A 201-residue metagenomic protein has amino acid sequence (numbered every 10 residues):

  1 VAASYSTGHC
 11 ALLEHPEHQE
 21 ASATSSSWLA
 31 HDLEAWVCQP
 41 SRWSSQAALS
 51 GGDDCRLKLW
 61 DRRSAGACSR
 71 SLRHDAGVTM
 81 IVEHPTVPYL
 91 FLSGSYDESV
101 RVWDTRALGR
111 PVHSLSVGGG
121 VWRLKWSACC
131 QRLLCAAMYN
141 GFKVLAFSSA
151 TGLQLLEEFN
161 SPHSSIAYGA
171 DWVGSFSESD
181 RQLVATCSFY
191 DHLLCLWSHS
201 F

Functional and structural regions predicted by a protein language model:
V1, A48, F91, L133-L134 (+1 more regions): Hydrophobic beta-strand positions that form the internal "hydrophobic ladder" of WD40/Gbeta-like beta-propeller blades
S4-T7, H15, S50-D54, R62 (+3 more regions): Conserved strand-to-loop turn within each blade of WD40 beta-propeller repeats
H15-H18, R62-A65, T105-L108, S148-T151 (+1 more regions): Short loop/turn segments that connect beta-strands within beta-propeller blades
W28-A35, S71-V78, L115-V121, F159-A167: WD40/WD-repeat beta-propeller blade N-cap
C38-Q46, V82-Y89, K125-Q131, D171-R181: Loop/turn segments within WD40 beta-propeller blades
L115-Q154: Loop/turn-rich, solvent-exposed surfaces of beta-rich toroidal or solenoidal domains
G169, V173-F201: Blade-level signature of beta-propeller repeat domains, shared across WD40, Kelch, NHL, RCC1 and BNR/Asp-box propellers
